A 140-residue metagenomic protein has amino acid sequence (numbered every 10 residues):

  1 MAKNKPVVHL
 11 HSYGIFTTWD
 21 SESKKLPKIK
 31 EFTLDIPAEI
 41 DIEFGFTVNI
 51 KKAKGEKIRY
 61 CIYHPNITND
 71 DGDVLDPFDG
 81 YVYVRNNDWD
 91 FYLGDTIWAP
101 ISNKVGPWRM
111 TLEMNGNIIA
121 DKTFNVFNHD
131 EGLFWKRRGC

Functional and structural regions predicted by a protein language model:
A2-P107, T111-C140: Contiguous segments within soluble domain cores/interaction surfaces
